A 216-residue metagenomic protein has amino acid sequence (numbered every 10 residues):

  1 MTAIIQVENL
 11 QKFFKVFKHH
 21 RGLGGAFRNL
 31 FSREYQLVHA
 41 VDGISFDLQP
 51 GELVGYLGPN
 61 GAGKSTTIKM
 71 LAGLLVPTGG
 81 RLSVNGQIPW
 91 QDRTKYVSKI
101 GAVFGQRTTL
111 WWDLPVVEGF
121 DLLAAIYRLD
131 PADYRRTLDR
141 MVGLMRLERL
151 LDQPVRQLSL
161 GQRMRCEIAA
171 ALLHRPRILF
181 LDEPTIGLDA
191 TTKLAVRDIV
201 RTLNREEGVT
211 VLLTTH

Functional and structural regions predicted by a protein language model:
G22-L30, D121, A125, A132-L150: Conserved ABC ATPase "signature" region
G80-Q91, K95-Y96: Conserved ABC transporter NBD signature motif
R175: Conserved catalytic motifs of ABC-family nucleotide-binding domains
L179-D182: Catalytic Walker B motif of ABC-type/P-loop ATPase nucleotide-binding domains
L194-E207: Helical segment within the ABC ATPase nucleotide-binding domain
